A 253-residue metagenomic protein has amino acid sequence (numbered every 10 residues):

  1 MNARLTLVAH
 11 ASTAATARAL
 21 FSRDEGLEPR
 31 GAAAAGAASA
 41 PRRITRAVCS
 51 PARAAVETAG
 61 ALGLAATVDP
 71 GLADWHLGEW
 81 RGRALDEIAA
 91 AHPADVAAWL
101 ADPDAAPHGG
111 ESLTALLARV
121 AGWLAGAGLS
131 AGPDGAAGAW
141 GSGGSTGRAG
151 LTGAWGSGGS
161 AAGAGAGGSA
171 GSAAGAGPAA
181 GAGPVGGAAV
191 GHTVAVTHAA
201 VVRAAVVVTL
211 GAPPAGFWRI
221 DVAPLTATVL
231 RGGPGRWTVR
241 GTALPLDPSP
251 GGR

Functional and structural regions predicted by a protein language model:
M1-R4, R81-E87, G132-G144, L151 (+4 more regions): Acidic, low-complexity terminal tails and accessory targeting/binding regions of phosphate-metabolizing enzymes
N2-A65, A91, G109-E111: Active-site-proximal alpha-helix that buttresses catalytic centers in soluble enzyme cores
A15-R18, W75-W80, A105-G109: A short acidic, helix-capping loop that chelates divalent metal ions and anchors anionic groups
G36-A40, L117, A121-G132, V206: Generic structural signal for well-ordered alpha-helical scaffold segments
G36-V96, A139, A154, G163 (+1 more regions): Phosphate-coordination/substrate-recognition cap region in phosphate-metabolizing enzymes
C49-S50, A118, V196-T197: Short beta-strand scaffold positions
D95-A115: Short glycine/proline- and acidic residue-enriched helix-loop micro-motifs that form flexible lids or anion-recognition
G191-V202: A glycine-rich beta-strand to alpha-helix segment that forms a phosphate/ribose-binding loop at ligand/cofactor sites
